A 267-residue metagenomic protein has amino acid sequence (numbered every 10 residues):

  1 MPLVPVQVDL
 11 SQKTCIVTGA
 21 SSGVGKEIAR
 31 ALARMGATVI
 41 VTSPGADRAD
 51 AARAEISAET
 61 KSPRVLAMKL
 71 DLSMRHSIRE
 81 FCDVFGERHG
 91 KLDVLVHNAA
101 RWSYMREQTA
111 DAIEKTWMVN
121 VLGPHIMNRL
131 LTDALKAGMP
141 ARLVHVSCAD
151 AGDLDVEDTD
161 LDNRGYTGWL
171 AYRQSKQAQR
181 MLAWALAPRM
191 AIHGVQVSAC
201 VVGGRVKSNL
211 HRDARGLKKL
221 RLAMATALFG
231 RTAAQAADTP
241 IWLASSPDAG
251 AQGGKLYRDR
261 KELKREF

Functional and structural regions predicted by a protein language model:
L3-A46: Canonical Rossmann dinucleotide-binding motif of NAD(H)/NADP(H)-dependent dehydrogenases/reductases, specifically
V6, A100-Q108, I113-E114, K136-I192 (+2 more regions): Catalytic loop of short-chain dehydrogenase/reductase
T14-V17, L95-V96, L143: Conserved hydrophobic beta-strands of the Rossmann-like cofactor-binding core in SDR/related NAD(P)H-dependent
R30, H125, Q177-W184, P188 (+1 more regions): Conserved active-site helix of classical SDR/Rossmann-fold NAD(P)-dependent CH-OH oxidoreductases
A46, M68-D83: The beta1-alpha1 cofactor-binding region of Rossmann-like NAD(H)/NADP(H)-dependent oxidoreductases
T60-R64, V84-Q108: A glycine-rich helix->loop->beta "capping" turn within Rossmann-like NAD(P)(H)-dependent oxidoreductase domains
A199-C200, A223-R265: C-terminal helical subdomain
